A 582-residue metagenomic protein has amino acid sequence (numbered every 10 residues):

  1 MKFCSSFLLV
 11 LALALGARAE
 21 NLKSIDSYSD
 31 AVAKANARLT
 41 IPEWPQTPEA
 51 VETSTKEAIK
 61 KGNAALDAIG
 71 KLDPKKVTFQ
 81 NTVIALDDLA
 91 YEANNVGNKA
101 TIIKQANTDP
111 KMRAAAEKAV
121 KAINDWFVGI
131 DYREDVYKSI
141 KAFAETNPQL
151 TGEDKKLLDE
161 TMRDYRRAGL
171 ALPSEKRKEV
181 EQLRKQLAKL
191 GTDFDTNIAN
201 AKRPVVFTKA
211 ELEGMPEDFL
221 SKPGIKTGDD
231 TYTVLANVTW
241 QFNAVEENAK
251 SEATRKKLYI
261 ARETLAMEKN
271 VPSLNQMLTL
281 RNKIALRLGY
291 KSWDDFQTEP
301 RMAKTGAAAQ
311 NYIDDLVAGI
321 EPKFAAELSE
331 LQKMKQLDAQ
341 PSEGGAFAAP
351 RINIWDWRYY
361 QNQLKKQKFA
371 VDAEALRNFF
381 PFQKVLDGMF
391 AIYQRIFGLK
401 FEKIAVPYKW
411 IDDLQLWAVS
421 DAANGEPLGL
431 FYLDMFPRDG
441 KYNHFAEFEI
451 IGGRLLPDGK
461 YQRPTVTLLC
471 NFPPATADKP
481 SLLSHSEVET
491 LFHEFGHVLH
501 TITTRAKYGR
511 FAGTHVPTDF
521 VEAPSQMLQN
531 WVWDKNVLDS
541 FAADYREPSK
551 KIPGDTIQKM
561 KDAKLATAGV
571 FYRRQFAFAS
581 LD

Functional and structural regions predicted by a protein language model:
S5-A14: Bacterial N-terminal signal peptides
L15-A19: Sec/Tat signal peptide C-region and signal peptidase I cleavage site
E20-P223, Y232-T233: N-terminal helix-rich structural modules
K34-A50, A100-A119, I140-Q182, T233-V271 (+4 more regions): Short His/Asp/Glu-rich catalytic/ion-coordination signatures at enzyme active sites or charged loops
V51, P173, G289, Y393 (+3 more regions): Divalent metal-coordination and catalytic microenvironments
L157, K189, T196, A201-L235 (+4 more regions): Active-site-proximal, well-structured secondary-structure segments within enzyme catalytic domains
A266, P381, F472-F492: Short pre-active-site segment immediately N-terminal to the catalytic Zn-binding motif
N282, L286-G289, L483-I502, S525: Active-site recognition of the HExxH zinc-binding catalytic motif
